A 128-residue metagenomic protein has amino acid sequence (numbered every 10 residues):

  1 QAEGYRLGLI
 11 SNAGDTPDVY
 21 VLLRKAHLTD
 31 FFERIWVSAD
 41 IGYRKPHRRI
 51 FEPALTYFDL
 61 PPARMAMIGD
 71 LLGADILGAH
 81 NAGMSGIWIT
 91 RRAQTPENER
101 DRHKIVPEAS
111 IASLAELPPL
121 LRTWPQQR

Functional and structural regions predicted by a protein language model:
Y5-R6, I10-R128: Asp-based, Mg2+/Mn2+-dependent phosphohydrolase catalytic module
